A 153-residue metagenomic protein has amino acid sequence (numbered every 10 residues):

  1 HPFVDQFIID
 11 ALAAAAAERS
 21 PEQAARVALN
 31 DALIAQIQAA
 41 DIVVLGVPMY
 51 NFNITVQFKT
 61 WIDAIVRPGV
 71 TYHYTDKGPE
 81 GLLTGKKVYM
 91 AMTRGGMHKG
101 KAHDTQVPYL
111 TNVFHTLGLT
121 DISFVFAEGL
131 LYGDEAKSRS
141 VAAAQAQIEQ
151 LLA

Functional and structural regions predicted by a protein language model:
H1-V47, N53-D63, R67, A146-A153: N-terminal beta1-alpha1-beta2 submodule of the flavodoxin-like/Rossmannoid cofactor-binding fold
Q36-D41, K86, T116-I122: A structural motif corresponding to the C-terminal end of an alpha-helix and its immediate exit/capping segment
L45, V88-M90, F124: Structural beta-sheet core signal
M49-F52, R94-G96: Short glycine-rich anion-binding loops that position phosphate/pyrophosphate groups of nucleotides and phosphorylated
I65-P79: Short, acidic/small-residue loops that bind anionic groups at enzyme active sites
G69, G95-G96, G129: Short, glycine/serine-rich, charged loops/turns that create anion-binding and catalytic segments at active sites
T75-L117: Short, glycine-/small-residue-rich phosphate/pyrophosphate-handling segment
G100-A153: Glycine-rich phosphate/pyrophosphate-binding loop and the adjoining helix
